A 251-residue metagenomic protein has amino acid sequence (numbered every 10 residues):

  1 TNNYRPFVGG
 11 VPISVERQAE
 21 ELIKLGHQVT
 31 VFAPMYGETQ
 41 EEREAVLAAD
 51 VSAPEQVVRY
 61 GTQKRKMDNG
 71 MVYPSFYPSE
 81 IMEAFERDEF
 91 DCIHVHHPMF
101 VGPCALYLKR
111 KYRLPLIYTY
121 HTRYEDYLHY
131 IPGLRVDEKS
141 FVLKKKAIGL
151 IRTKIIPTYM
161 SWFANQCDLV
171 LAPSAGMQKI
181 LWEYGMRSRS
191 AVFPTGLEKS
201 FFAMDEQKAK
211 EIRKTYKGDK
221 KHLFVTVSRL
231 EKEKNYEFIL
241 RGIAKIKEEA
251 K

Functional and structural regions predicted by a protein language model:
T1-V58, E86-D88: N-terminal subdomain of nucleotide-sugar transferases
M35, G176, G196: Carbohydrate-associated surface elements
T62-R65, Y118-T158, S200: Acceptor-binding helix/loop patch of EC 2.4 sugar-transfer enzymes, predominantly nucleotide-sugar-dependent
K64-C92, H97-Y107, K111, K154-W162: An amphipathic, basic-hydrophobic alpha-helix
R110-K111, V142-V170, Y184: Membrane-proximal helix-turn-helix segments that form the acceptor-binding/catalytic region of lipid-linked
P194-A203: Short beta-strand->alpha-helix junction loop in the catalytic core of nucleotide-activated group-transfer enzymes
A203-K217: A short helix/loop element that forms part of the nucleotide-sugar donor recognition site in Leloir-type
K217-K234, L240-I243: Conserved donor-binding/catalytic core segment of Leloir-type glycosyltransferases
